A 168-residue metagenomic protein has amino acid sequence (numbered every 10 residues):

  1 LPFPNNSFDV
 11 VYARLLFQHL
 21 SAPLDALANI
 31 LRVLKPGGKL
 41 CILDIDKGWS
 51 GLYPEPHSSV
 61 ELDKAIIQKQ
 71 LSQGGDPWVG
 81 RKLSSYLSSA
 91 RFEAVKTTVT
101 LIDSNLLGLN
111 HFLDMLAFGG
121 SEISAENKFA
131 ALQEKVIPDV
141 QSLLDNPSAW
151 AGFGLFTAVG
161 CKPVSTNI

Functional and structural regions predicted by a protein language model:
L1, Q18, G48: Active-site loop signature of alpha/beta-hydrolase-fold enzymes
L1-V11: A short acidic, Gly/Pro-enriched loop at the edge of an enzyme's catalytic core that lines a small-molecule cofactor
D9-L24: A short SAM/SAH-binding and catalytic strip from SAM-dependent methyltransferases
S21, K35, F92: Short conserved AdoMet
L24-K39: A short glycine-rich, Lys/Arg-flanked "PGG" loop and its adjoining helix->strand segment in the class I
C41-L107, E122-I123: Conserved catalytic/acceptor-binding region of the Class I
A90-E93, D114, L155-I168: Core SAM-dependent methyltransferase catalytic element
A94-A151: C-terminal helical/coil "lid" or tail adjacent to the Rossmann-like core of SAM-dependent
